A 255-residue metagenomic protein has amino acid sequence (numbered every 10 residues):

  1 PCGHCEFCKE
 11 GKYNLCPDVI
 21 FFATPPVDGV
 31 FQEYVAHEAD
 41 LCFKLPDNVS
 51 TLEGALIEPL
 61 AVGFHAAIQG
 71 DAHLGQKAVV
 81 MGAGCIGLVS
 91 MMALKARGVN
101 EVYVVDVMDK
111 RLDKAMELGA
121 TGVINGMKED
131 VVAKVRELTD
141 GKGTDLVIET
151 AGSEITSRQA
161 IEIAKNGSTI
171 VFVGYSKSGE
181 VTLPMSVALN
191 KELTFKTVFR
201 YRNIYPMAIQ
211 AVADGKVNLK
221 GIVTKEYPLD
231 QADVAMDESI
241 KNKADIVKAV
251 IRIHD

Functional and structural regions predicted by a protein language model:
C2, F31-Q32, C42, L60-G63 (+7 more regions): A general structural signal for well-ordered alpha-helical segments in protein cores
C2-M81: NAD(P)H dinucleotide-binding glycine-rich loop of Rossmann-like/cofactor-binding domains, especially the beta1-alpha1
C16, V79, Y103, T169-V171 (+2 more regions): Structural detector of well-ordered beta-strand residues that form the stable sheet scaffold of enzyme domains
V49-E129, A133: Mid-domain Rossmann-like dinucleotide-binding core that forms the NAD(H)/NADP(H) cofactor-binding site
G70-L74, D113-T194, H254-D255: Glycine-rich cofactor phosphate-binding loops and adjacent beta1-alpha1 units of small-molecule cofactor enzyme domains
V107-M108, S176, Y201: Residues in the short beta-alpha loop(s) of Rossmann-like NAD(P)-binding domains
R158-E162, R202, P206-D255: C-terminal hydrophobic helical "lid"/dimerization subdomain of Rossmann-like NAD(P)H-dependent oxidoreductases
S168-V171, L183-I222: Rossmann-fold dehydrogenase core element
